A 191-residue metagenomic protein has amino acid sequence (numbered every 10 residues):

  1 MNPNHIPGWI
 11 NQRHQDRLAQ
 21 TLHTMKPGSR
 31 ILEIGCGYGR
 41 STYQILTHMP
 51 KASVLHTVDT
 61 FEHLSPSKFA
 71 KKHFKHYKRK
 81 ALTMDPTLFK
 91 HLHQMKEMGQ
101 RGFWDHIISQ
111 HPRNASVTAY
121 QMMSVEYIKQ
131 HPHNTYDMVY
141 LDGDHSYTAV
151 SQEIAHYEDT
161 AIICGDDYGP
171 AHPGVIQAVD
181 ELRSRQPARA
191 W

Functional and structural regions predicted by a protein language model:
N2-W191: S-adenosylmethionine/decaboxylated-SAM
